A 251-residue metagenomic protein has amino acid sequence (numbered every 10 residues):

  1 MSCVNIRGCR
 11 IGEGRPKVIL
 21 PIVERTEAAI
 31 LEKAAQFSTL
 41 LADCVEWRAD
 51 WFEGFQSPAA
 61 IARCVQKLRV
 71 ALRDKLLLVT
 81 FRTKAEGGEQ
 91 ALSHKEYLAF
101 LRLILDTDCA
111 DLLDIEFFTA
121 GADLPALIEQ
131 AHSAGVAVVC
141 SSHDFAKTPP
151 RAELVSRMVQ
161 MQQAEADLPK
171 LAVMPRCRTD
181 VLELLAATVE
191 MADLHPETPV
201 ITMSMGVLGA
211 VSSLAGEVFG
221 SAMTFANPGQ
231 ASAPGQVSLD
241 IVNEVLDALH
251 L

Functional and structural regions predicted by a protein language model:
S2-C3, E13-S133, H143-T148: Active-site beta->alpha loop and helix N-cap motifs at the rims of alpha/beta catalytic domains
V4, G14, A29, Y97 (+3 more regions): Generic preference for well-ordered secondary structure
R7: Glycine-/acidic-rich phosphate or pyrophosphate-binding loops and their flanking alpha/beta elements
R102, L112, F117-L251: Catalytic alpha/beta core domains of metabolic enzymes, predominantly
